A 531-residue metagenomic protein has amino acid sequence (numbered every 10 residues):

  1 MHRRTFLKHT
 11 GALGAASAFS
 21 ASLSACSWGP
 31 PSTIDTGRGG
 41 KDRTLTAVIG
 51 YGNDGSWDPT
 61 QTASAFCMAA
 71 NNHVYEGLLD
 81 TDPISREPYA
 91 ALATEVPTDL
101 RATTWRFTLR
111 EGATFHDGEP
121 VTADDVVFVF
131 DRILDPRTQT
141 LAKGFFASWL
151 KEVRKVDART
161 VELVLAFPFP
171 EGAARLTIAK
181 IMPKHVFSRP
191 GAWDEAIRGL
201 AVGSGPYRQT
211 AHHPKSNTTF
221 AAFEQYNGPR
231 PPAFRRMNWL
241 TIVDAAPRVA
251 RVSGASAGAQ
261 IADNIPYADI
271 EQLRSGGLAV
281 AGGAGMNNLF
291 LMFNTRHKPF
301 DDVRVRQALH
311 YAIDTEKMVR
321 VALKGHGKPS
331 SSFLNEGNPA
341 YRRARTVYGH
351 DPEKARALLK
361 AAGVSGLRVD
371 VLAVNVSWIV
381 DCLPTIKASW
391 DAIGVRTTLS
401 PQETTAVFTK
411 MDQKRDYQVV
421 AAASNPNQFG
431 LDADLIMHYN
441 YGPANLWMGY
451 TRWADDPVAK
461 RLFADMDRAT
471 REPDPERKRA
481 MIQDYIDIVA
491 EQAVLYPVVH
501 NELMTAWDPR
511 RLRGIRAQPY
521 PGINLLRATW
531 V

Functional and structural regions predicted by a protein language model:
M1-G14: N-terminal secretory signal peptides and thylakoid transit peptides that target proteins across membranes
G11-A21, H213-S216, A222, A312-A340 (+2 more regions): Detector for C-terminal structural segments
T46, T122-D131, A158-V164, G205-P206 (+8 more regions): Alpha-helical secondary-structure segments
V48-L100, D131, V202-G203: N-terminal lobe/hinge region of extracytoplasmic solute-binding protein
P83, E87, T177-P232, R236 (+2 more regions): Gly/Pro-rich hinge or "lid" segments in bacterial periplasmic/extracellular proteins
T94-Q139, E162, P299: Aromatic- and charge-enriched surface segment that lines or borders ligand/interaction sites
T108, F145-F187, A211: Surface-exposed binding/hinge segments that line and control ligand-binding clefts or catalytic entry sites
Q225-Q272, R396: Ligand-site clamp/hinge motif
